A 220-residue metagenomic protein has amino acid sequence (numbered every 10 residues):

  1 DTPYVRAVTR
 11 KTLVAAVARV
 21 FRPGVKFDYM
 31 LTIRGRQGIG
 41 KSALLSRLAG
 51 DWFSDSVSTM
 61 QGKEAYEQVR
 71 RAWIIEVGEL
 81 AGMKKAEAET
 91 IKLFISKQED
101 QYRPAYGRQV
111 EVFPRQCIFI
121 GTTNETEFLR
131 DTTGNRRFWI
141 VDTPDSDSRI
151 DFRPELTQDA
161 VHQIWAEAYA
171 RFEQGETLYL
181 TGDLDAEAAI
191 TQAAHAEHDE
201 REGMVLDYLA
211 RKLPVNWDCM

Functional and structural regions predicted by a protein language model:
D1-R71: P-loop NTPase catalytic core of nucleic-acid-dependent motor ATPases
L44-R47, A86-F94, R137-I140, Q163-E167: Alpha-helical scaffold elements adjacent to nucleotide-binding pockets in ATP/GTP-utilizing enzyme cores
A65-R70, P104-T122: AAA+/SF3 P-loop NTPase mechanochemical coupling elements
R71-W73, R115-I118, T133-W139: Short glycine-/polar-rich loops that comprise or flank the Walker A/P-loop and associated switch/sensor motifs
W73-S96, F128-N135: Conserved AAA+/SF3 P-loop NTPase catalytic/coupling segment centered on the Walker-B
A88-E111: Conserved catalytic/switch belt of AAA+ P-loop NTPases
L129-R149: A short helix-turn-beta junction within AAA+ P-loop NTPase domains corresponding to the substrate/partner-engaging
E176-M220: DNA transaction DNA-binding modules
